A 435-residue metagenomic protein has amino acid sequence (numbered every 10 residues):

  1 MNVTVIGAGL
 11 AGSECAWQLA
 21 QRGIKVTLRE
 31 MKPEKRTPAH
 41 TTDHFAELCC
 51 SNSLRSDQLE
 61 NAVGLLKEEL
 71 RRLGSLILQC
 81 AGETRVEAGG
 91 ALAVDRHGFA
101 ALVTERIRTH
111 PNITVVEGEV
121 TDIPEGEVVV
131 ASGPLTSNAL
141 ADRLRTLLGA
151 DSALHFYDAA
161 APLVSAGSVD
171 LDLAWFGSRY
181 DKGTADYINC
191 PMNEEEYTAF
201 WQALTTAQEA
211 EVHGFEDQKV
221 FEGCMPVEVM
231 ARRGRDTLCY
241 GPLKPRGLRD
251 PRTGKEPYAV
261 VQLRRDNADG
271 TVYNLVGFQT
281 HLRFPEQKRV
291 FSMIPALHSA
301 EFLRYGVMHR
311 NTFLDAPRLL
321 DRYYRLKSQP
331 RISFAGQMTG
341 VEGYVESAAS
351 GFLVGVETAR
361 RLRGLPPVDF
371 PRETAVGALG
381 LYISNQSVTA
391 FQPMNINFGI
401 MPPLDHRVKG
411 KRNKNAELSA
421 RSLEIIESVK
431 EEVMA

Functional and structural regions predicted by a protein language model:
M1-A11: Beta1/beta-strand and adjacent pyrophosphate-binding region of the FAD-binding site in flavoprotein oxidoreductases
W17-L78, R372-I383: N-terminal FAD cofactor-binding segment of flavoenzymes
L59-V63, K67, S75-A88, L148-Y157 (+1 more regions): A short alpha-helix-loop-beta-strand transition element characteristic of N-terminal alpha/beta dinucleotide-binding
L65-E69, L73-I113: N-terminal Rossmann-like dinucleotide/flavin-binding domain of flavoprotein oxidoreductases that bind FAD/FMN
R106-F284, K288-R289: Predominantly flavin-linked oxidoreductase catalytic cores and closely associated redox partners
L275-V341, A348-S350, V368-N385, F391-N395 (+1 more regions): A glycine-rich dinucleotide-binding beta-alpha-beta segment and adjacent secondary-structure elements that constitute
S347-V368: Internal hydrophobic alpha-helix adjacent to the cofactor/substrate pocket in enzyme cavities
M394-A435: C-terminal auxiliary extensions adjacent to catalytic cores
